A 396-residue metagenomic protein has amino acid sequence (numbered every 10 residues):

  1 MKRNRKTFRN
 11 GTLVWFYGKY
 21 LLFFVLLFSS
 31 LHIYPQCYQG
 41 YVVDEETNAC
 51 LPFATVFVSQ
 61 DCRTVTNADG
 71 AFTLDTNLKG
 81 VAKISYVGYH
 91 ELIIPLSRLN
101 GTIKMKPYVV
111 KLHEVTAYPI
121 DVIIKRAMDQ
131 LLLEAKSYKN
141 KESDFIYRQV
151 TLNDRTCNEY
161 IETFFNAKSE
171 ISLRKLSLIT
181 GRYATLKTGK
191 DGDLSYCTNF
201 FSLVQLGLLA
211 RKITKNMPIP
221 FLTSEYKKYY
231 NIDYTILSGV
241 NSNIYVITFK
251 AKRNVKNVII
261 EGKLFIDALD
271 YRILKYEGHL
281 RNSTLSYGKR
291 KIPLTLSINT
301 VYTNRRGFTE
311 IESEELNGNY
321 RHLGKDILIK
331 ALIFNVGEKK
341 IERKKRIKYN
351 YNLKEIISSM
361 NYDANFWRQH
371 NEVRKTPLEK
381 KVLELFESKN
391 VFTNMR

Functional and structural regions predicted by a protein language model:
Y38, E45-Q60: Short, ordered, surface-exposed loop/turn motifs in non-cytosolic proteins
Y38-E45, G70, I103, V115: A short, amphipathic beta-strand motif
N48, T73-G80: Short Pro-Gly-centered beta-turn/loop motif in secreted/extracellular proteins
A54-V58, A82, A117: Hydrophobic beta-strand segments
V58, K83-I94: A short, solvent-exposed loop/turn motif at the edges and junctions of modular extracellular/periplasmic domains
C62-A71: Short, acidic Ser/Thr/Gly-rich low-complexity loop/linker segments typical of extracellular and cell-surface proteins
M105-N231, S238-N243, K291-T295, R305-R396: Surface-exposed, low-complexity/disordered segments and acidic/polar micro-motifs at processing/linker regions
P220-H279: Extended beta-strand-rich segments in extracellular/periplasmic secretory proteins, especially within noncatalytic
